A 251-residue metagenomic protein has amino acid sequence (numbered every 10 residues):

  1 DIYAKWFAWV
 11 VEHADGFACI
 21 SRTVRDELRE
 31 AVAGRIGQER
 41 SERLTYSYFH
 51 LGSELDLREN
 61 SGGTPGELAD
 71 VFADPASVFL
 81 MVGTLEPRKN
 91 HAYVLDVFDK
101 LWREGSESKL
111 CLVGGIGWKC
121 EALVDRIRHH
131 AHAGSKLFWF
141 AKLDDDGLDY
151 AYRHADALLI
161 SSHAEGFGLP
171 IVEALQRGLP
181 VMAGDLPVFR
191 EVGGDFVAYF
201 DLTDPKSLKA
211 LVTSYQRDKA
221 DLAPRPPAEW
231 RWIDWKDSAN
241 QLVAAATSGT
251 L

Functional and structural regions predicted by a protein language model:
D1-L251: Carbohydrate transferase catalytic cores enriched for Leloir-type hexosyltransferases
